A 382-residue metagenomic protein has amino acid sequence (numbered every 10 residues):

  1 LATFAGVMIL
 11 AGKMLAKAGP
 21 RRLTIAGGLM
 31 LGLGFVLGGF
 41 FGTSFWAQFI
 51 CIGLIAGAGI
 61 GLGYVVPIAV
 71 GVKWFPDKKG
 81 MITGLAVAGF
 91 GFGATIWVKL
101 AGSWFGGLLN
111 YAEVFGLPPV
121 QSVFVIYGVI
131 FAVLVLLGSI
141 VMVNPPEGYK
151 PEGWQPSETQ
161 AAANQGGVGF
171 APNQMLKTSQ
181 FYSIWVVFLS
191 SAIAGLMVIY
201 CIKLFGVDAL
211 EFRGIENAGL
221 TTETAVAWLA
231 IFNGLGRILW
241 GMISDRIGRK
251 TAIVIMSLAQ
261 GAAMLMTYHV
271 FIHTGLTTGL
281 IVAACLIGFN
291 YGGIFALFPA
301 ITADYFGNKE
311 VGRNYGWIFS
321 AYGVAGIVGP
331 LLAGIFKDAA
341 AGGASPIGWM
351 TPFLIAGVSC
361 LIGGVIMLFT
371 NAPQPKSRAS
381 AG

Functional and structural regions predicted by a protein language model:
V7-P20, R237-G248, K337: Helix-to-loop junctions at the C-terminal end of transmembrane segments in multipass secondary transporters
M14-L15, I96-N110, F115, G206-V207 (+2 more regions): Interfacial helix-cap and linker-helix signal at transmembrane-aqueous boundaries of multi-pass secondary transporters
L29-T43, A259-H273: C-terminal ends and interior cores of transmembrane alpha-helices in multi-pass membrane transporters/permeases
G34, F45-L62, T278-G292: Hydrophobic core of transmembrane alpha-helices in multi-pass small-molecule transporters, especially MFS/SLC-type
L62-F75, I82-T83, G293-F306: Intracellular juxtamembrane helix-capping segments at the cytosolic ends of symmetry-related transmembrane helices
F90-E147: Helix-loop-helix hairpin linking two adjacent transmembrane segments in secondary transporters
V98, N173-W240, G329-A333: Extracytoplasmic gate region of multi-pass secondary transporters
V129-T159, G363-N371: C-terminal membrane-cytosol helix-exit motif in multi-pass small-molecule transporters
